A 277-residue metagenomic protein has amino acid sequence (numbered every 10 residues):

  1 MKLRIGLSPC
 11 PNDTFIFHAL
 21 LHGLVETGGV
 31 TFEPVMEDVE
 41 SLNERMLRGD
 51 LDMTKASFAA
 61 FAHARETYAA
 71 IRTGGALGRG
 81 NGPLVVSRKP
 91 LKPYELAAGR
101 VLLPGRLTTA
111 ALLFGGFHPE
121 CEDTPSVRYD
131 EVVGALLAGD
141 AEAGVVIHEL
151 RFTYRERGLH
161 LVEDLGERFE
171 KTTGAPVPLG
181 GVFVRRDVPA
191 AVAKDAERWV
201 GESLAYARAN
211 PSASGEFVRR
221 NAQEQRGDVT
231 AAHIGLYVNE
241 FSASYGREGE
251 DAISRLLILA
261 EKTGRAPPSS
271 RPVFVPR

Functional and structural regions predicted by a protein language model:
K2-H22, M36, P83-A143, E149 (+1 more regions): Bilobed "Venus flytrap"/periplasmic-binding protein-like clamshell domains and structurally analogous long
L3-R4, T67-G75, R100: A structural signal for short loop-to-beta-strand junctions that line the ligand-binding cleft of periplasmic/secreted
N12-I16, V25-S57: Extracytoplasmic small-molecule ligand-binding "clamshell" domains of the periplasmic binding protein/Venus flytrap
D38-E40, G49-A62, R128-Y129, V146-F152: Beta->alpha turn/N-cap motifs
A70-P93, E170-D187: Hydrophobic/proline-rich hinge and linker segments of small-molecule sensing/allosteric domains, predominantly
Y129-R220: Pocket-lining segment of extracytoplasmic ligand-binding domains
P189-L259: Secondary-structure end/capping motifs
L259-R277: Conserved C-terminal helix/tail region of periplasmic/extracytoplasmic solute-binding proteins
